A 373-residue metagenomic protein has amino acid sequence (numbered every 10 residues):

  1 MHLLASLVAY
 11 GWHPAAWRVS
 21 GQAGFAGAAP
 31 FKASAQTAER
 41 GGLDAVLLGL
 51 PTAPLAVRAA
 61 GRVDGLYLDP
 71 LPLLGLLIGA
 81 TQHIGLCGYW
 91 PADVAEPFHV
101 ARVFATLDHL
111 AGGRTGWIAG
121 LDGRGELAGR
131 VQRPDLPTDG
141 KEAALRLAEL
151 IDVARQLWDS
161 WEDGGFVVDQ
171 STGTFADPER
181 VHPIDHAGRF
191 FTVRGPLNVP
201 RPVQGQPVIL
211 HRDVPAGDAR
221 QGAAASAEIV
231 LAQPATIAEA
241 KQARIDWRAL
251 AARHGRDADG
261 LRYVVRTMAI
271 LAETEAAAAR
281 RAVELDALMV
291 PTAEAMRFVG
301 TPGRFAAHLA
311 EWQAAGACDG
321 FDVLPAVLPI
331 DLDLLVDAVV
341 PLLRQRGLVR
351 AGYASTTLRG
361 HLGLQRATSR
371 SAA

Functional and structural regions predicted by a protein language model:
M1-A23, G85, G125-V131, R180-V214 (+2 more regions): N-terminal small/glycine-rich loop or linker at the start of catalytic domains across soluble metabolic enzymes
M1-T81, Q204-P207, T356, S369-A373: N-terminal beta1-alpha1-beta2 module of alpha/beta enzyme domains
L3, A38, G42, L77 (+6 more regions): Conserved, mostly hydrophobic/aromatic
L3-L7, V46-L48, I84-W90, G113-G120 (+4 more regions): Hydrophobic faces of well-ordered beta-strands that scaffold small-molecule active sites in alpha/beta enzyme cores
G24-A38, V100, H211-A225, E284 (+1 more regions): Short, acidic/polar
Q36-R40, L74-Q82, D108-R114, G222-A224 (+2 more regions): Acidic (Asp/Glu)-rich catalytic clusters
E96-Q221, A225, A354, Q365-S369: Internal, glycine-rich beta/alpha segment that forms the wall or movable "lid" of small-molecule/cofactor binding
V131-K141, E149-Q156, A240-A251, L328-V349: C-terminal helical cap(s) of enzyme catalytic domains, especially alpha/beta-barrels
